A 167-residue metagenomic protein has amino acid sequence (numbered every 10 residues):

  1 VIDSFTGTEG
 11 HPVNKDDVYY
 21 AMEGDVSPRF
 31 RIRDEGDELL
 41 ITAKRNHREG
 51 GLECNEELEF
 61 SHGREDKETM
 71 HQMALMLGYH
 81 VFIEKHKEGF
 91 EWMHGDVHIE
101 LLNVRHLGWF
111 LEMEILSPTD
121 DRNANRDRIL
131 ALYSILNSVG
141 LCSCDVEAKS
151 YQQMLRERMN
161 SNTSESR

Functional and structural regions predicted by a protein language model:
V1-D96, V139-R167: N-terminal strand-loop-strand beta-hairpin
F5-T8, F60-G63, L111, P118-D121 (+1 more regions): Short, low-complexity, polar/charged sequence segments that are solvent-exposed and flexible
R29-R33, T42-K44, E100-V104, E112 (+1 more regions): A structural feature that tracks compact, well-ordered secondary-structure segments with a strong bias toward
G51-E56, E112, N123-N125: A short, polar/proline- and glycine-enriched secondary-structure boundary/capping micro-motif
I83-R122: Conserved, surface-exposed functional patches that form binding/active-site neighborhoods
D120-S150: Mixed-charge, glycine-accented linear interaction segment located at domain edges/termini
